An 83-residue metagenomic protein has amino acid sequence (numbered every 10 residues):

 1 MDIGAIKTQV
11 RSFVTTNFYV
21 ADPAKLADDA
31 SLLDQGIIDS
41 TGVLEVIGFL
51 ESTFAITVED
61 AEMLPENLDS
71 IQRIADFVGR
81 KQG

Functional and structural regions predicted by a protein language model:
M1-P23, D76-G83: Thiotemplate assembly-line natural product biosynthesis machinery
G4, L44, I71-Q72: Residues in well-ordered alpha-helical elements
N17-I37, A55-L64: Phosphopantetheine carrier-protein modules
S40: Catalytic nucleophile serine of serine hydrolases, specifically the conserved "nucleophile elbow" pentapeptide
V43-N67: Phosphopantetheinylated carrier protein domains
M63-K81: C-terminal structural segments of small proteins and small subunits
